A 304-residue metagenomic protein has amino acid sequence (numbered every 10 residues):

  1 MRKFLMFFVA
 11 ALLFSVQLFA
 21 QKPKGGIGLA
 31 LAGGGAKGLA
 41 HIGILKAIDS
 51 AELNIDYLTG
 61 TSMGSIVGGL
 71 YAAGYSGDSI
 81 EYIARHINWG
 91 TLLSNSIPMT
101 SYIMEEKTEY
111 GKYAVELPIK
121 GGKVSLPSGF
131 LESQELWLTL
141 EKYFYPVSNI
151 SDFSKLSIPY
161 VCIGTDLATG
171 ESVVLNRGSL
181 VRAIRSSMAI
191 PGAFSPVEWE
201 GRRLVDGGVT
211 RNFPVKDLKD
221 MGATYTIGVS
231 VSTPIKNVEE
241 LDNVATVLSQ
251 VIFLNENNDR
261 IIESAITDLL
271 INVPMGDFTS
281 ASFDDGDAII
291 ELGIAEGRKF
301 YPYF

Functional and structural regions predicted by a protein language model:
M1-G25: Bacterial Sec-dependent N-terminal signal peptides
F19-T61, G69-F304: Patatin-like phospholipase
